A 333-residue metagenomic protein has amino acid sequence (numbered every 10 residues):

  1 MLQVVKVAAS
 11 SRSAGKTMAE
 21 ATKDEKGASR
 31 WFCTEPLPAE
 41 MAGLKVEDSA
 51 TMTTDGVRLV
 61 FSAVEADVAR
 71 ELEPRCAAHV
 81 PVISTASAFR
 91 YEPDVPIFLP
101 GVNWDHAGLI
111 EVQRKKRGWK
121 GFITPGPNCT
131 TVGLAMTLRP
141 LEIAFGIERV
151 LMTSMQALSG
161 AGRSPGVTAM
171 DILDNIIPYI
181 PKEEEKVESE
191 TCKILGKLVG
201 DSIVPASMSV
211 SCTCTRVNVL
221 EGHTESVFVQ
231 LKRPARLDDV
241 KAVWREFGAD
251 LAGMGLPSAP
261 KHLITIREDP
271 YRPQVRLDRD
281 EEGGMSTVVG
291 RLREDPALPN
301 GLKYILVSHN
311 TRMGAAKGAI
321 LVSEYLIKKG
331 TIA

Functional and structural regions predicted by a protein language model:
M1-I172, I176-Y179, I203, M208-S209 (+5 more regions): N-terminal Rossmann-like NAD(P) cofactor-binding subdomain of oxidoreductases, focused on the glycine-rich
V60, L158-A333: Charged docking surfaces used in two-component/phosphorelay signaling
